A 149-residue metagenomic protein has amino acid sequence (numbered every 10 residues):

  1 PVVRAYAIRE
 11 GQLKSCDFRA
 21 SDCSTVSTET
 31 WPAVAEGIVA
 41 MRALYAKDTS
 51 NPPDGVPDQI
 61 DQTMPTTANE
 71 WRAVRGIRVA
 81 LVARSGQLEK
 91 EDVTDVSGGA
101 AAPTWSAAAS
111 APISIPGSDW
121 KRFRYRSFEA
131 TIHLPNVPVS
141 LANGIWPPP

Functional and structural regions predicted by a protein language model:
P1, R19-P149: Short linear sequence signals and composition-biased patches located at protein termini or domain-edge surfaces
A5: Anionic N-terminal interaction surfaces
I8-Q12: Catalytic core of tubulin tyrosine ligase-like
L13-D17: Short hydrophobic/aromatic-rich beta-strand segments that constitute the beta-sheet cores of beta-sandwich/beta-barrel
